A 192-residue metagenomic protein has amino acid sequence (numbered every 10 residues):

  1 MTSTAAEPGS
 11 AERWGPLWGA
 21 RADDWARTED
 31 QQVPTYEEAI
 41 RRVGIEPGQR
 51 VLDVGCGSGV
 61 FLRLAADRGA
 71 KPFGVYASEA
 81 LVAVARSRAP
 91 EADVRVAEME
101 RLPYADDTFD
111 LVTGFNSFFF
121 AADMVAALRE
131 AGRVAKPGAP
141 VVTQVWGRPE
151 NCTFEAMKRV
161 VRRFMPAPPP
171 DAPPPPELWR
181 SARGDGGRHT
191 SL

Functional and structural regions predicted by a protein language model:
T2-Q49, V60-L64, A80-V84, R88 (+1 more regions): Conserved class I S-adenosyl-L-methionine
R50-V54, S58-R101: Class I SAM-dependent methyltransferase SAM/SAH-binding core
E100-L111: A short acidic, Gly/Pro-enriched loop at the edge of an enzyme's catalytic core that lines a small-molecule cofactor
L111-V125, G147: A short SAM/SAH-binding and catalytic strip from SAM-dependent methyltransferases
V125, G132, A139-L192: Conserved catalytic/acceptor-binding region of the Class I
